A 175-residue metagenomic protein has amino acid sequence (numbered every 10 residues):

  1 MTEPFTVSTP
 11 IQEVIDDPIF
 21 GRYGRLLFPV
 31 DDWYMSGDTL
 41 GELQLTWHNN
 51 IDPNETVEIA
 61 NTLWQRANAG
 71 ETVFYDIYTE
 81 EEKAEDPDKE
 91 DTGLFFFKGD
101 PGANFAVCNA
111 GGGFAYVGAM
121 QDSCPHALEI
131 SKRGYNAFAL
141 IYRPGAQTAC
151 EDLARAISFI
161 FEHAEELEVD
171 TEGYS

Functional and structural regions predicted by a protein language model:
M1-E90: N-terminal targeting or regulatory segments adjacent to alpha/beta-hydrolase or S9 domains
A84-K98, N104-F105, E162: A short loop-to-beta-strand scaffold at the N-terminal edge of the catalytic core in hydrolase folds
G102-F105, R133-N136, T171-G173: Loop/turn elements at helix/coil->beta-strand transitions in domains of secreted/extracellular proteins
A103-F114: Short beta-strand element of the alpha/beta-hydrolase
G112, I141-G145: Short beta-to-alpha linker loops that shape the active-site pocket of alpha/beta-hydrolase fold enzymes
A119-F138: Short amphipathic alpha-helix adjacent to the substrate-entry channel of hydrolases
L153-I157: Generic structural signal for well-ordered alpha-helices, preferentially at hydrophobic/aromatic core positions
F159-S175: Gly/Ser-rich "nucleophile elbow"/oxyanion-hole loop immediately N-terminal to the catalytic nucleophile in hydrolases
